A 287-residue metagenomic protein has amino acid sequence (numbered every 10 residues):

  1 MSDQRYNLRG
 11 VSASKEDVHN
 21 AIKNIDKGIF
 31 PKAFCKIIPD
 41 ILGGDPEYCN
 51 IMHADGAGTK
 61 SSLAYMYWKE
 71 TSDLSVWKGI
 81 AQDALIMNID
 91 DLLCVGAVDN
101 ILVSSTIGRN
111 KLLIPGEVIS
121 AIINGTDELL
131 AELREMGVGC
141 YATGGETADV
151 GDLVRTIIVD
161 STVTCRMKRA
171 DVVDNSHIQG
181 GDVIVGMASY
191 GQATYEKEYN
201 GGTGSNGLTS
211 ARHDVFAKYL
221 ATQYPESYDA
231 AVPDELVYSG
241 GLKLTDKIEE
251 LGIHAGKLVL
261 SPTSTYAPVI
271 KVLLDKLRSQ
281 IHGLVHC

Functional and structural regions predicted by a protein language model:
M1-C287: Helix-biased detector of long, well-ordered alpha-helical tracts
